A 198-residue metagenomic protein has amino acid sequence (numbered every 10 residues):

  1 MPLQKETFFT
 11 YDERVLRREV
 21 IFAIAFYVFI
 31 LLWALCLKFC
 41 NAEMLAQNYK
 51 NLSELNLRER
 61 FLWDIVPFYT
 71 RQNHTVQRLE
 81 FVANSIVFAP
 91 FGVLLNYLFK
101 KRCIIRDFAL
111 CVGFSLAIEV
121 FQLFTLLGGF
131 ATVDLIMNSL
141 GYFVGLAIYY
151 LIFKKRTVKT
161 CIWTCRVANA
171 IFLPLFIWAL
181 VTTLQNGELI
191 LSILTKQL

Functional and structural regions predicted by a protein language model:
P2-L126, T132, L146-L198: Bulky hydrophobic segments
S115, N138-S139: Hydrophobic alpha-helical segments of small multi-pass membrane proteins
G141, G145: Loop-to-helix element that buttresses phosphate recognition and phosphoryl-transfer chemistry
